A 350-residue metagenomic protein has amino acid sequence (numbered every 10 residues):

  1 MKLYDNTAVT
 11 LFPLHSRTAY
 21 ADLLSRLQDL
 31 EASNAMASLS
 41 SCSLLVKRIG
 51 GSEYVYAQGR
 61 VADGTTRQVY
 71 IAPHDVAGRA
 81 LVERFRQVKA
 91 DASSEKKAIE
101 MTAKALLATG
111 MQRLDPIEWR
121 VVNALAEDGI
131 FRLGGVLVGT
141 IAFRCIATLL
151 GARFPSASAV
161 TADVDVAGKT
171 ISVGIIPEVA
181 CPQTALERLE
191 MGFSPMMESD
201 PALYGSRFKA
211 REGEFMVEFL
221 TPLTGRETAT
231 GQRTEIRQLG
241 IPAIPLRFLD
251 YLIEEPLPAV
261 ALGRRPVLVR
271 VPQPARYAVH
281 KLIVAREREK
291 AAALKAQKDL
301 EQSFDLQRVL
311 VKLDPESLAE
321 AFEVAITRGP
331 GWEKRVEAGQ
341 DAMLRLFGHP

Functional and structural regions predicted by a protein language model:
M1-E53, R60-P350: Compositionally biased terminal segments of proteins
